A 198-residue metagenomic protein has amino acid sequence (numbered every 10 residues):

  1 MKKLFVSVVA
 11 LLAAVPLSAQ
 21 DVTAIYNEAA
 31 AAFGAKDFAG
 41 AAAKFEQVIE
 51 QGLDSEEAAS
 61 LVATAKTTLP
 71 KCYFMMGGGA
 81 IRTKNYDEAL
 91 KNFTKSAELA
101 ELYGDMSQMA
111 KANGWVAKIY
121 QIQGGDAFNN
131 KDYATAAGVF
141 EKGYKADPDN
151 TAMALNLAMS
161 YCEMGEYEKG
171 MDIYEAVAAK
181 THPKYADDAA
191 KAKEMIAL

Functional and structural regions predicted by a protein language model:
G34-A35, K71, M75, R82 (+3 more regions): Register position in tetratricopeptide repeats
F38-A39, Y86, Y133, Y167: TPR-repeat structural position
A58, A65, D105-M106, A112 (+2 more regions): TPR alpha-solenoid repeat register
L61-T64, T68, M75, Q108 (+4 more regions): Canonical tetratricopeptide repeat
